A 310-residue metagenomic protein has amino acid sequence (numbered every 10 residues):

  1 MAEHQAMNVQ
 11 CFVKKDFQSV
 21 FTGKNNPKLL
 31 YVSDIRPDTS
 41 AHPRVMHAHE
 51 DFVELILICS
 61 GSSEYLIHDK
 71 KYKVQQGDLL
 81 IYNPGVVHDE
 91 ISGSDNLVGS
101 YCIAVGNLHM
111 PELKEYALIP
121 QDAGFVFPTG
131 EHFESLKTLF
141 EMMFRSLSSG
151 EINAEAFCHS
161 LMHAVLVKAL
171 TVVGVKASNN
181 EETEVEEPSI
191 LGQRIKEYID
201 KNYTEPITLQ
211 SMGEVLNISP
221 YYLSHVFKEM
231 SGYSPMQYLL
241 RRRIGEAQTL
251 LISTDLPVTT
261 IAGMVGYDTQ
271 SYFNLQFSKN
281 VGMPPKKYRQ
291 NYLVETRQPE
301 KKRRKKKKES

Functional and structural regions predicted by a protein language model:
M1-Q75, L79, V86, S94 (+3 more regions): Generic protein-terminus/edge-of-domain signal
C59, K137-E151, K196, D200-Y203 (+1 more regions): Regular secondary-structure segments
G77, Y222-F227, Y272-F273, F277: Short hydrophobic/aromatic patch on the recognition helix
G85-H109: Ligand-binding loop in jelly-roll beta-barrel domains
E115-E141: Aromatic/histidine-rich interaction motifs
G124-H132, L147-C158, L166-K201, E205 (+2 more regions): Short, Lys/Arg-enriched, Trp-marked, Pro/Gly-tolerant hinge/linker segments that flank
E197, K201, P206, Q210 (+2 more regions): Terminal helix-turn-helix DNA-binding modules in bacterial transcription factors
V215-L216, V265-G266, F277: Core residues of bacterial helix-turn-helix
